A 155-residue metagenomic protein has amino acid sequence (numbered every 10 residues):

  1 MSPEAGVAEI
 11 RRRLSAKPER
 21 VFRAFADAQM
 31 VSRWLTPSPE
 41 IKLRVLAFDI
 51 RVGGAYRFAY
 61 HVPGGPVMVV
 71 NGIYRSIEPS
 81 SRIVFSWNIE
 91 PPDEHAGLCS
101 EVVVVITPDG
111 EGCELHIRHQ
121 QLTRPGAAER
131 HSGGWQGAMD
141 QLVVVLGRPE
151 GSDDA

Functional and structural regions predicted by a protein language model:
M1-E40: Hydrophobic ligand-binding cavity/cleft-lining segments
P3, Q121-A155: A conserved amphipathic terminal alpha-helix motif
R11, A47, I73, V103-V105: Short, surface-exposed charged micro-motifs
P18-E19, I50-R51, R75-R82, V105-E114: A short, structured loop/turn motif at beta-sheet edges
V21, V31, Y56, Y74 (+4 more regions): Hydrophobic pocket/interface hotspot
R44-S86: Glycine-rich portal/gate segments that line the openings of hydrophobic small-molecule binding cavities
V84-Q136: Beta-strand/loop substructures that line and gate deep hydrophobic ligand-binding cavities in soluble
